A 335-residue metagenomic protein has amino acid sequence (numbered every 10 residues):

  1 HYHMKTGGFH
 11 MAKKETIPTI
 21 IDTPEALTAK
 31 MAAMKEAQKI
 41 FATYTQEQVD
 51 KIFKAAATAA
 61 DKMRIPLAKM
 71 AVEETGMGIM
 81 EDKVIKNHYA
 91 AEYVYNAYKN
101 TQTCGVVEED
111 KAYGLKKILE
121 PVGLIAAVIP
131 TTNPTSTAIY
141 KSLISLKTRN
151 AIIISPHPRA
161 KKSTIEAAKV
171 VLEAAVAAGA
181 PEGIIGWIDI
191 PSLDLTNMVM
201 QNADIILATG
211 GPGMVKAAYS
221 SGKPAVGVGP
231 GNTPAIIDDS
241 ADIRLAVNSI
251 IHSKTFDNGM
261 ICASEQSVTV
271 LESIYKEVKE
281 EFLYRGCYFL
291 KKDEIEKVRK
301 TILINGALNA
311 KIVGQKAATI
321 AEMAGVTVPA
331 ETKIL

Functional and structural regions predicted by a protein language model:
H1-H10: Short, Lys/Arg-enriched N-terminal segments with co-localized hydrophobic residues within the first ~10-30 amino acids
H10-K116, I144, Y284: N-terminal Rossmann-like NAD(P)+-binding subdomain of aldehyde/semialdehyde dehydrogenases
P18, I40, K51, A151-P158 (+1 more regions): Short coil/turn segments at secondary-structure junctions
I21-T23, Y140, V215-L335: ALDH superfamily catalytic-core signature
D22-E25, A29-A32, Y44-E47, K51-A55 (+19 more regions): Conserved active-site and cofactor/substrate-binding residues in soluble primary-metabolism enzymes
M31, K35-Q38, A42-T45, F53-R64 (+11 more regions): Structural signal for hydrophobic packing residues in well-ordered secondary-structure cores of soluble enzyme domains
A91-V94, L195-V199, T301-I304: Short, solvent-exposed polar/charged micro-motifs at secondary-structure junctions
V106-L245: Rossmann-like NAD(P) dinucleotide-binding subdomain of oxidoreductase/dehydrogenase enzymes
